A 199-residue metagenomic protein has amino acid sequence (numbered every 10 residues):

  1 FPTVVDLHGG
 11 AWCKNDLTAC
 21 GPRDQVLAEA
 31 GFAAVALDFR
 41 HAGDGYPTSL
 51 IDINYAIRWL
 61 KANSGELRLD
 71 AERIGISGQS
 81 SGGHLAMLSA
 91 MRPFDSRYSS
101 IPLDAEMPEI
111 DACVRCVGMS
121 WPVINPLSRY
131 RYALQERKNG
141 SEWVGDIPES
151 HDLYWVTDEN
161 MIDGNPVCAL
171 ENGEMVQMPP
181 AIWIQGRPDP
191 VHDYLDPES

Functional and structural regions predicted by a protein language model:
F1-A11: Short beta-strand element of the alpha/beta-hydrolase
F1-T3, M175-P179: Proline/glycine-enriched tight loop/beta-turn segments at coil->beta junctions that connect or precede beta-strands
V4-D6, A34, A181: Hydrophobic beta-strand anchors of alpha/beta hydrolase catalytic cores
T18-V35: Short amphipathic alpha-helix adjacent to the substrate-entry channel of hydrolases
Y55-Q135: Primarily recognizes the serine-hydrolase "nucleophile elbow" in alpha/beta-hydrolase and SGNH/GDSL folds
P93-D104, S128-G173: Mobile cap/lid helix-loop segments that gate and shape the active-site cleft of serine hydrolases
R129, P190-S199: Conserved alpha/beta-hydrolase "acid-adjacent" motif
W183-Q185: Short beta-strand/loop motif that positions the catalytic acidic residue of the alpha/beta-hydrolase fold
